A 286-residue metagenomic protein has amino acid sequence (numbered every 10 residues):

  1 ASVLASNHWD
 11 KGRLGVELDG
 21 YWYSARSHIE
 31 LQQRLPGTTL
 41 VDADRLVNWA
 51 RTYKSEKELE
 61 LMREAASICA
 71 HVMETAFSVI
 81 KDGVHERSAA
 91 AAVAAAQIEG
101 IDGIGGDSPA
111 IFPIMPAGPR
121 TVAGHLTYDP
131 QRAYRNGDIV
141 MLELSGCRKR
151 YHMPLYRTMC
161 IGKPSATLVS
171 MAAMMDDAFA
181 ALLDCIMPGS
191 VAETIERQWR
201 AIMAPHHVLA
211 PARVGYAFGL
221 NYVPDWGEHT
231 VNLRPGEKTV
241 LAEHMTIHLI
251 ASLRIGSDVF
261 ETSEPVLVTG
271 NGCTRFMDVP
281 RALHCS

Functional and structural regions predicted by a protein language model:
A1-S286: Active-site neighborhoods and metal-handling regions in enzymes and metal-associated proteins
